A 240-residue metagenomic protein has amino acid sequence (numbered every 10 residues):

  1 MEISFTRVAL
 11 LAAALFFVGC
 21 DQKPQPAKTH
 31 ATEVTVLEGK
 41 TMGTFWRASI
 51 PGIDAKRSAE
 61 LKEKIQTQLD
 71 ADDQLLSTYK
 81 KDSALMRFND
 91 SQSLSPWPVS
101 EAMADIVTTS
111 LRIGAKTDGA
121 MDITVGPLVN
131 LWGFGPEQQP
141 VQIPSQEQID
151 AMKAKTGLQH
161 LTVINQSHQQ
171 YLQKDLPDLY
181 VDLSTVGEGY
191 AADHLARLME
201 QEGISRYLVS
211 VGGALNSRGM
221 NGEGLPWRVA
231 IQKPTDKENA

Functional and structural regions predicted by a protein language model:
E2-F5, F17-A240: Mature catalytic core of soluble alpha/beta enzymes
L10-F17: Hydrophobic helical h-region of N-terminal Sec-dependent signal peptides in bacterial secretory/periplasmic proteins
